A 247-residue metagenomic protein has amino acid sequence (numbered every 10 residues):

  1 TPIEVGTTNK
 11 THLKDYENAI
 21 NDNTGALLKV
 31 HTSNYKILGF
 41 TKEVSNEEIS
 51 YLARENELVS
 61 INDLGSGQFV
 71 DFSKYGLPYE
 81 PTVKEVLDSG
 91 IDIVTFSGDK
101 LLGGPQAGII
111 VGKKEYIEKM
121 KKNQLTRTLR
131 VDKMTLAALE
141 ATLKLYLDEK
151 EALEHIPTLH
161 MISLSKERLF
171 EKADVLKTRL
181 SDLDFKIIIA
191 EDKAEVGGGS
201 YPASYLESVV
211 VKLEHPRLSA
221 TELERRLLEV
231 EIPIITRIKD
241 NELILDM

Functional and structural regions predicted by a protein language model:
T1-Y146, S181: Conserved PLP-enzyme active-site core in the AAT-like
P2-G6, T11-D15, L27, V111 (+4 more regions): Unusually extended, aromatic-enriched hydrophobic runs near protein termini
D92, I110, K119-K121, E149-A152 (+3 more regions): Homeobox/homeodomain signature
G98-D99, I117, K122, T126-T128 (+5 more regions): Generic secondary-structure boundary/loop-capping signal
E115, Q124, V131-L180, D192-K193 (+1 more regions): Structural motif of enzymes handling amino- and sulfur-group chemistry
K166, F170-D246: Conserved C-terminal alpha-helix-loop-beta "cap" of PLP-dependent enzymes that closes/shapes the active-site mouth
